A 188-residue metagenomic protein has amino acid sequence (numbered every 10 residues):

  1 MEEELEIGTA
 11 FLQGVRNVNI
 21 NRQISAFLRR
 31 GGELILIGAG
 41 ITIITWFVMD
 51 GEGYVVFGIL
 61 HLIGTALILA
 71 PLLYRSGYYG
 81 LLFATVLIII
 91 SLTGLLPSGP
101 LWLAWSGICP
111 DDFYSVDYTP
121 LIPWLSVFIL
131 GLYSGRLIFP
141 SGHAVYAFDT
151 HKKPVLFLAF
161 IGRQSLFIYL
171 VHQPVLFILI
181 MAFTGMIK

Functional and structural regions predicted by a protein language model:
M1-K188: Alpha-helical transmembrane segments and their immediate juxtamembrane cytosolic regions
